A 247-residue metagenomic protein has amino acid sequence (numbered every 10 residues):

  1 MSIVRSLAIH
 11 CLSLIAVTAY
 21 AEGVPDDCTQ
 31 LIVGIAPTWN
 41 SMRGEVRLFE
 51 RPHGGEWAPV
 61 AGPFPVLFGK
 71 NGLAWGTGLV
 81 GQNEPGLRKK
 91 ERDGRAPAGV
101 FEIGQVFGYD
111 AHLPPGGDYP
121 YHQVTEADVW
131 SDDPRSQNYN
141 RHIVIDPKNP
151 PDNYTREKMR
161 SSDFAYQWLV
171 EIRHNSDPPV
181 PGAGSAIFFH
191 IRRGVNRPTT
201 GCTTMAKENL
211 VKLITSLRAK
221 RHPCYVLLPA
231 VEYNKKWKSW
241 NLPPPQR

Functional and structural regions predicted by a protein language model:
M1-C11: Bacterial N-terminal signal peptides that target proteins for export
L12-A21: Hydrophobic h-region of N-terminal signal peptides that target proteins for export in Gram-negative bacteria
Y20-T199, E208-R247: Cell wall/extracellular polymer interaction/catalysis modules
C202: Short cysteine clusters
M205: A conserved hydrophobic position in a structured secondary element of the catalytic/binding core that shapes
